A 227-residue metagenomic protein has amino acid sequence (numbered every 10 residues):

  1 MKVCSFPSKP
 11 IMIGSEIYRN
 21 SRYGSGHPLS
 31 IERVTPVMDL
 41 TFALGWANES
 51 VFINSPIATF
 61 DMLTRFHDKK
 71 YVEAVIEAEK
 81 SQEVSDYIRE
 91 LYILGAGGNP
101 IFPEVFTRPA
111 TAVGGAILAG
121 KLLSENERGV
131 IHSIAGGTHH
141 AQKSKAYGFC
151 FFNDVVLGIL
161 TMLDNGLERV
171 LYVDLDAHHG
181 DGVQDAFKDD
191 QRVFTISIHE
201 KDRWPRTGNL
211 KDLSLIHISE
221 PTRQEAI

Functional and structural regions predicted by a protein language model:
M1-E220: HDAC/HDAC-like amidohydrolase catalytic core signature
E220-R223, I227: Positively charged, low-complexity/disordered segments
